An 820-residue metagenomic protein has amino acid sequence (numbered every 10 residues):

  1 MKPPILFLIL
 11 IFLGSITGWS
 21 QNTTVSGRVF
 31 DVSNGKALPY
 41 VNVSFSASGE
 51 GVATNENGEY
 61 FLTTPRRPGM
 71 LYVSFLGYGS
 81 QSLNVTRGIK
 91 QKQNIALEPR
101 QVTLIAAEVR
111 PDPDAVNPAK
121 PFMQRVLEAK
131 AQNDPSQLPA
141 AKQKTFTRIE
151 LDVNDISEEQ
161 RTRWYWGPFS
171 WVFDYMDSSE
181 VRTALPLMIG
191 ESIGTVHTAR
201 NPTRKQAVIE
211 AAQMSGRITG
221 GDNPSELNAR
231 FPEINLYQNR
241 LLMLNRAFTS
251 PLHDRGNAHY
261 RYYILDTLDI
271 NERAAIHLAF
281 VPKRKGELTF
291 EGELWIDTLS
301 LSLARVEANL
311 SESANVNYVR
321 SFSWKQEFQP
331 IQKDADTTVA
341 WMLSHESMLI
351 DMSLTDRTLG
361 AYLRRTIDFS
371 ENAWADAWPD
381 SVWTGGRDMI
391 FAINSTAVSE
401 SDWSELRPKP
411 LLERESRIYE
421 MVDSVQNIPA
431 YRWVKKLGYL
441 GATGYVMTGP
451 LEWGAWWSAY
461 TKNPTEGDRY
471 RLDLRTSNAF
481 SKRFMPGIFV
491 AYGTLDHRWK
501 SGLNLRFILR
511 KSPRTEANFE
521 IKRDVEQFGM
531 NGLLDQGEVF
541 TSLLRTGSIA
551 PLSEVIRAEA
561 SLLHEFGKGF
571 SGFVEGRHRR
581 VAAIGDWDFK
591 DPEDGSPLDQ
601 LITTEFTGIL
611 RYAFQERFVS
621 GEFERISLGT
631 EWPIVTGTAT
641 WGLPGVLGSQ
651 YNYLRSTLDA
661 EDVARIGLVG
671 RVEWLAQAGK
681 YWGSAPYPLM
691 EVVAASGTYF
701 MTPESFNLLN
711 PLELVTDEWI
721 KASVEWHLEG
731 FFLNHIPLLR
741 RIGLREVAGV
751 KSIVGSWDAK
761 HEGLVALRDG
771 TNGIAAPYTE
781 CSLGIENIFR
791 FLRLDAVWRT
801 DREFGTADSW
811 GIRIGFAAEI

Functional and structural regions predicted by a protein language model:
Q21, G27-L38: Structural motif
V25-D31, G58, I95, A107: A short, amphipathic beta-strand motif
G35-P39, F61-P68: Short Pro-Gly-centered beta-turn/loop motif in secreted/extracellular proteins
F45-A47, M70-L83: A short, solvent-exposed loop/turn motif at the edges and junctions of modular extracellular/periplasmic domains
S48-E59: Short, acidic Ser/Thr/Gly-rich low-complexity loop/linker segments typical of extracellular and cell-surface proteins
Q93-T103, A107-P113: Conserved "repeat-terminator" motif of extracellular CCP/Sushi domains
E108, D112-A275, V281-T289, T355-G454 (+9 more regions): Structured extracytoplasmic
M243, W374, G385-I820: Exposed, low-structure sequence patches enriched in small/polar residues
